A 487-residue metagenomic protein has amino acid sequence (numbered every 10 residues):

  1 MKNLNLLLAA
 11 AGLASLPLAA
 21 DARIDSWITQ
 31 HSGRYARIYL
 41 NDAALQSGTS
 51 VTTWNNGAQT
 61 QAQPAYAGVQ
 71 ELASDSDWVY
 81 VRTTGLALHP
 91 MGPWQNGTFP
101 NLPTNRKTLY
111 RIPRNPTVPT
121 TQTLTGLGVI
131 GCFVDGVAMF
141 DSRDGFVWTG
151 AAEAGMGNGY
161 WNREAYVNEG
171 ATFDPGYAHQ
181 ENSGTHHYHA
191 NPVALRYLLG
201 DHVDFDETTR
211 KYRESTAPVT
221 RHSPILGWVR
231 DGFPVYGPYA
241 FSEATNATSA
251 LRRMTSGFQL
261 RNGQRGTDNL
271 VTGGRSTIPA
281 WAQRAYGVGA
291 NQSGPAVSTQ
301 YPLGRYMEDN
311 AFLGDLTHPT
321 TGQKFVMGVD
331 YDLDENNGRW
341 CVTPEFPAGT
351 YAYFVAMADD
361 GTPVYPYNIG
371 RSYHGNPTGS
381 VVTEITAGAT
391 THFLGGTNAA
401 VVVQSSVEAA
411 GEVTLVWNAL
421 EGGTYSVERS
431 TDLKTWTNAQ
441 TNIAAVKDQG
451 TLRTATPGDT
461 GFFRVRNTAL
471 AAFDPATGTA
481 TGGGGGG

Functional and structural regions predicted by a protein language model:
M1-L8: Bacterial N-terminal signal peptides that target proteins for export
A9-S15: Bacterial N-terminal signal peptides
P17-A19: N-terminal signal peptide c-region/cleavage motif recognized by signal peptidases
D21-D174: Solvent-exposed N-terminal domain segments of exported/luminal and surface proteins
P116, R143-G145, A190-A194, Y239-F241 (+4 more regions): A mature extracytoplasmic/lumenal domain signature
L124-S223, G227-F233, Y239-F241: Extracellular-facing segments of soluble proteins and assemblies that are Gly/Ser/Thr-biased and enriched in aromatics
F233, P238, T245-N398: Extended, compositionally biased non-globular segments
N398-G487: Short, composition-biased motifs enriched in small/polar/acidic residues
